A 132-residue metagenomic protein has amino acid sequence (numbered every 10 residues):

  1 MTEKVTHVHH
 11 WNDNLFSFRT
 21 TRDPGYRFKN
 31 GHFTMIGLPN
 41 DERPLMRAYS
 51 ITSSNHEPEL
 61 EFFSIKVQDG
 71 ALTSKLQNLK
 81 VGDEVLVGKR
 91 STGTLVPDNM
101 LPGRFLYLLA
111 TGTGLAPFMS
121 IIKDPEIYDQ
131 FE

Functional and structural regions predicted by a protein language model:
M1-V81: Ferredoxin-reductase
A71-E132: FNR/FR-type flavoprotein reductase catalytic core
